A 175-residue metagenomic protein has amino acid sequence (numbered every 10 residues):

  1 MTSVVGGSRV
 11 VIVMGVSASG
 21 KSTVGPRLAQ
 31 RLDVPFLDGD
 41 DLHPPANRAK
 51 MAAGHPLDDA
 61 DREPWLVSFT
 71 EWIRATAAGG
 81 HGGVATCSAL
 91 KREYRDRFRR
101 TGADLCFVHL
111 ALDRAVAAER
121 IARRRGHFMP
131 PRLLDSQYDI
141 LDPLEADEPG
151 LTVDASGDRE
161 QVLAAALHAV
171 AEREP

Functional and structural regions predicted by a protein language model:
M1-R9: Extreme N-terminal, non-catalytic leader segments that precede Walker-type/kinase nucleotide-binding cores
V13: Hydrophobic anchor at the beta1->P-loop junction of P-loop NTPases
V16: P-loop (Walker A) phosphate-binding loop of NTP-binding proteins
K21: Conserved lysine of the Walker
P26-E71: Conserved substrate/cofactor phosphate-moiety recognition/catalytic segment in nucleotide-dependent phosphotransferases
A60-G102, C106, L110: Glycine-rich phosphate-binding loop used to anchor ATP phosphates in small-molecule kinases, encompassing both
T101-I121, V153: Conserved phosphate-donor/acceptor-positioning beta-strand/loop module used by diverse small-molecule
R123-L167: Small-molecule kinase domains that catalyze NTP-dependent phosphoryl transfer to phosphate-bearing small molecules
